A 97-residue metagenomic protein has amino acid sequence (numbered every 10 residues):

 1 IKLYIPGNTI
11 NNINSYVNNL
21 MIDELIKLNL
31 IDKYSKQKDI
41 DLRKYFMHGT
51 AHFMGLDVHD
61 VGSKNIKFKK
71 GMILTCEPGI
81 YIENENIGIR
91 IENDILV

Functional and structural regions predicted by a protein language model:
I1-V97: Active-site neighborhoods and metal-handling regions in enzymes and metal-associated proteins
